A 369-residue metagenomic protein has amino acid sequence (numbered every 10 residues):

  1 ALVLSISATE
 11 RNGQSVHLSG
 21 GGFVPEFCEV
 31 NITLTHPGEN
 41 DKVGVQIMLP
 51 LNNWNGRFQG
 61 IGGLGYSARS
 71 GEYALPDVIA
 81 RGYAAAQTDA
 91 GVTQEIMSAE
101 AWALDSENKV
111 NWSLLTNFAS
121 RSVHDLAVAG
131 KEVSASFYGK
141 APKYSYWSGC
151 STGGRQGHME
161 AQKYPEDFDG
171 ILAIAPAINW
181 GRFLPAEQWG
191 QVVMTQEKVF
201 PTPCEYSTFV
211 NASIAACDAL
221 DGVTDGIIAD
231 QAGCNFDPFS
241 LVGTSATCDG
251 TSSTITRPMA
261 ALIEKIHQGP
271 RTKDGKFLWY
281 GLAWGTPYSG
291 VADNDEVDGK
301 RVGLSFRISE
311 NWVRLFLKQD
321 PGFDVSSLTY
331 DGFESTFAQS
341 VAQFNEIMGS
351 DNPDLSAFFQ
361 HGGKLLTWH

Functional and structural regions predicted by a protein language model:
A1-G56, S70-Y73, V223, I227-I228 (+1 more regions): Catalytic-loop region of hydrolases
S19-G20, L64-G139, P185-A186, G322-N345: Cap/lid segment of the alpha/beta-hydrolase catalytic domain
G21, M48-N55, A74-P76, A135-A141 (+1 more regions): Surface-exposed acidic, glycine-flexible loop patches that form ligand/cofactor-binding and adhesion interfaces
R69, G149-M159: Glycine-rich nucleophile elbow surrounding the catalytic serine of serine-hydrolase chemistry
K140-S151: Alpha/beta-hydrolase fold nucleophile elbow
M159-A161, E166-K273: A catalytic-pocket lid/entrance helix-loop region that shapes and gates access to the active site across common
S289-G363: Anion-binding catalytic surfaces of enzymes that hydrolyze or transfer phosphate/sulfate esters
L366-H369: Short beta-strand/loop motif that positions the catalytic acidic residue of the alpha/beta-hydrolase fold
